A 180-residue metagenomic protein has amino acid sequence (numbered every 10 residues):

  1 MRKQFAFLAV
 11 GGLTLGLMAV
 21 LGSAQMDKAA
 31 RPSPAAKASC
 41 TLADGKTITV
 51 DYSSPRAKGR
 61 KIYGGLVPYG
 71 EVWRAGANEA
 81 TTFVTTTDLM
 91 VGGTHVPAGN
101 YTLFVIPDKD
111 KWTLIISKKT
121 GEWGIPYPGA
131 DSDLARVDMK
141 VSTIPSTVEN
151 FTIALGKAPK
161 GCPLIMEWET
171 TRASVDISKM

Functional and structural regions predicted by a protein language model:
M1-Q4: Positively charged n-region of N-terminal signal peptides that target proteins for export
A6, I106, E169: Residue-level marker of positions within ordered structural domains that often coincide with functionally constrained
A9-A19: Bacterial N-terminal signal peptides
M18-L21, P97, K160: Generic detector of short, well-ordered, non-transmembrane alpha-helical segments enriched in hydrophobic residues
S23-E71, T120-M180: Primarily secretory-pathway and cell-envelope proteins
W73-E122: Mid-length scaffold segments of soluble, non-membrane domains
